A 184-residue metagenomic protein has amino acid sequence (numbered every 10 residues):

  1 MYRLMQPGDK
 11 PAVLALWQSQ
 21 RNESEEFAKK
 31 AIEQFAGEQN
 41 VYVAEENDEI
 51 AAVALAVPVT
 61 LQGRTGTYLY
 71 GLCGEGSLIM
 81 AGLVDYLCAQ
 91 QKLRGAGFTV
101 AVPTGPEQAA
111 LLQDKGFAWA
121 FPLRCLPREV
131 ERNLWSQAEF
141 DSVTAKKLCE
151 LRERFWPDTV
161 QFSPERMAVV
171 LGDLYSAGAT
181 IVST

Functional and structural regions predicted by a protein language model:
M1-R3: Extreme N-terminal starter segment of soluble prokaryotic enzymes
P11-W17, R21-V41, E45-E46, K92 (+1 more regions): Amide-forming acyltransferase catalytic core, primarily the GNAT-like/NAT-type and related acyltransferase folds
Y42, A51, Y70, P103-A109 (+2 more regions): Core nucleotidyl-transferase/polymerase catalytic module
V43, E49-P58, Y68, S183-T184: Conserved beta-strand in the GNAT
L69-I79: A short, internal acetyl-CoA/4′-phosphopantetheine-binding micro-motif in the GNAT/acyltransferase core
L83-L93: A conserved short alpha-helix in the GNAT/GCN5 acetyltransferase fold that borders and helps form the acetyl-CoA
Q91-T104: Conserved GNAT acetyl-CoA-binding A-motif
